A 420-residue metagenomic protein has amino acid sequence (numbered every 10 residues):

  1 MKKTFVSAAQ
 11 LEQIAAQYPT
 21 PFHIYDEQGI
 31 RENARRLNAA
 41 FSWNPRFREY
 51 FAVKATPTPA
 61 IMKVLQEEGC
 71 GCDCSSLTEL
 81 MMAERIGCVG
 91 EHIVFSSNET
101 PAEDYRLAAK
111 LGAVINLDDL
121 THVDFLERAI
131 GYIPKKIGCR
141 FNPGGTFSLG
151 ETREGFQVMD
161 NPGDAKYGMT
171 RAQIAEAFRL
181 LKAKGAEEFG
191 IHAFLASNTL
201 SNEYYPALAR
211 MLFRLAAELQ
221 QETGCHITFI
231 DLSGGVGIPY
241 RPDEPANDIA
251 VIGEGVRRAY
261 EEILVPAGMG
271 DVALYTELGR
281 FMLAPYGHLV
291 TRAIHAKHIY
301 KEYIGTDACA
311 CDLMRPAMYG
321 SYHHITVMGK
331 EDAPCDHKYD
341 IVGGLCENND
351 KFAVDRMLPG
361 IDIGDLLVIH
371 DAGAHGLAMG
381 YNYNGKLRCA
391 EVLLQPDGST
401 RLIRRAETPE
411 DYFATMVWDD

Functional and structural regions predicted by a protein language model:
M1-K136, L181-E187, Q221, H226 (+2 more regions): A charged N-terminal "starter" segment
Q10, D26-G29, N33, L37 (+19 more regions): General structural feature for long, well-ordered alpha-helical segments within catalytic domains of soluble enzymes
I30, K54, S76, A108 (+6 more regions): Conserved, mostly hydrophobic/aromatic
A55-P57, T78, E99-P101, D119-T121 (+7 more regions): Active-site-proximal loop/turn and secondary-structure-junction residues that shape catalytic pockets, frequently
G71, V94, N116, G138-R140 (+8 more regions): Structured core elements
G131-S148: Glycine-rich, aromatic-flanked loop segments that form ligand/cofactor-binding clefts across common enzyme folds
G144-I294, L358: Active-site loop/helix belt of alpha/beta enzymes
E261-L264, M269-D420: Charged (often Lys/Glu-rich) extended helix/loop segments that serve as interaction or gating elements
